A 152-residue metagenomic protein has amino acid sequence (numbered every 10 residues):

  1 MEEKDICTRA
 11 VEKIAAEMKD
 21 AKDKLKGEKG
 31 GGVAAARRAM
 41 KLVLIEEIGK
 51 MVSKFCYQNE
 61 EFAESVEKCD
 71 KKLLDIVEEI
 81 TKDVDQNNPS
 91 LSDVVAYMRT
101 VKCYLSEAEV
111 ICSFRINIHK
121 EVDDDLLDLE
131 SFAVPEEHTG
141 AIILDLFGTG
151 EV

Functional and structural regions predicted by a protein language model:
E2-A10: Phosphorylation-prone, low-complexity intrinsically disordered regions
K13-E28: Short, structured interface segments that constitute the first stable element of a domain
A21, F55-A63, N87, E107 (+1 more regions): Short secondary-structure junctions and interdomain/linker hinges
K24-T81: Charged, amphipathic alpha-helical linker/scaffold segments
K72, S92, I142-D145: Short, solvent-exposed coil/turn linker segments
Q86-S131: Long, highly charged low-complexity segments enriched in Glu/Asp and Lys/Arg with interspersed Ser/Thr
V122-V152: Eukaryotic intrinsically disordered, low-complexity regions
